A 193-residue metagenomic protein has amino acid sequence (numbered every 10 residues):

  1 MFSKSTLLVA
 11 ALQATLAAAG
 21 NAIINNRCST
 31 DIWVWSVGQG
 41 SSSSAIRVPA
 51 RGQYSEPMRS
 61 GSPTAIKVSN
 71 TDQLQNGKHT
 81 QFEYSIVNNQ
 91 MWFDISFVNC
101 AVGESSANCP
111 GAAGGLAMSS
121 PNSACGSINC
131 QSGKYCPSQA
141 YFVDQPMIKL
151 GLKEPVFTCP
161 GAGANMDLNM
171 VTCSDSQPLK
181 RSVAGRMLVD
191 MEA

Functional and structural regions predicted by a protein language model:
M1-N21, M187, M191-A193: Fungal secretory targeting signals
N25-R47, S55-T64, S69-A193: Extracellular low-complexity, O-glycosylation-prone Ser/Thr/Pro/Gly-rich "stalks" and linkers flanking catalytic
